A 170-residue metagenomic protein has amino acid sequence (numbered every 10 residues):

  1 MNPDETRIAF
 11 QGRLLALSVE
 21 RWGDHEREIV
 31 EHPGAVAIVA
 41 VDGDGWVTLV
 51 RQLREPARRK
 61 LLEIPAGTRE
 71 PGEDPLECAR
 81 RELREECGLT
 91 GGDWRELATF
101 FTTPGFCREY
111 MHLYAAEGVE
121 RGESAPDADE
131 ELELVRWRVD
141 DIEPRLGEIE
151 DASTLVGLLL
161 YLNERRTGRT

Functional and structural regions predicted by a protein language model:
N2, T90-L97: A short coil-to-beta-strand element that immediately follows conserved catalytic motifs
N2-V39, G43: Acidic, metal-coordinating catalytic segment for phosphate/diphosphate chemistry, firing primarily on the Nudix
A9-R13, E28-I29, E55, F100-M111: Acidic pyrophosphate-coordinating catalytic loop
L17-V19, L49, L113-A115, L134-R136: Conserved hydrophobic/aromatic beta-strand scaffold that supports enzyme active sites
E20-D24, D42, T103-G122: Active-site-adjacent beta-strand/loop module that shapes the phosphate/pyrophosphate-binding cleft
V30-H32, A37-R81, E85: Conserved Nudix-box catalytic region and its N-terminal flanking loop in Nudix hydrolases and closely related
W46, E120-G122, G168: Short helix-loop capping/hinge motifs at secondary-structure junctions, enriched in acidic/polar residues
E96, P104-F106, D129-T170: Nudix hydrolase/Nudix homology domain
